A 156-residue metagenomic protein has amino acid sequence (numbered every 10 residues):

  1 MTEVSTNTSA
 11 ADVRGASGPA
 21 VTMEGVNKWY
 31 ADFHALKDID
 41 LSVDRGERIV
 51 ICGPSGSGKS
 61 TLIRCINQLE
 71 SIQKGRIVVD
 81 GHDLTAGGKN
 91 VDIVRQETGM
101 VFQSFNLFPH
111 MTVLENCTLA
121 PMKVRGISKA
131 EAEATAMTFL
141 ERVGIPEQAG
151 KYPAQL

Functional and structural regions predicted by a protein language model:
C52-P54: The feature captures the beta-strand-to-loop junction immediately N-terminal to the Walker
N67: Helix-to-loop junction immediately C-terminal to a conserved catalytic motif
G75-A86: Conserved ABC transporter NBD signature motif
H82-D83, K129-Q148, A154: Conserved ABC ATPase "signature" region
L84-G99, K129-A130: ABC ATPase NBD coupling module
N90, K151-L156: Conserved ABC ATPase signature
H110-A120, Y152: Short coil-to-helix segment of the ABC ATPase nucleotide-binding domain corresponding to the Q-loop/switch region
